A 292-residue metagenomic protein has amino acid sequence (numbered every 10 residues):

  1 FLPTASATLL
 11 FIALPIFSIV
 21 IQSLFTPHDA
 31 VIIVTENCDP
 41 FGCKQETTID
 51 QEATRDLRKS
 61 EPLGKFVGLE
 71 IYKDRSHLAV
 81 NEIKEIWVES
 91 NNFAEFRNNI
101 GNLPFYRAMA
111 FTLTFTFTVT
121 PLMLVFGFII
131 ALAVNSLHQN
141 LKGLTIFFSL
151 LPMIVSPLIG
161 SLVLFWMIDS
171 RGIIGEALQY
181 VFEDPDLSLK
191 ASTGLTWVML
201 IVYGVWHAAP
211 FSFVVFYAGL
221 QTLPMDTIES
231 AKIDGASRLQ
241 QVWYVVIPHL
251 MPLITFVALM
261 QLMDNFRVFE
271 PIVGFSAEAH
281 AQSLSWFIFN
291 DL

Functional and structural regions predicted by a protein language model:
F1-L292: A structural signal for multi-pass alpha-helical bundles of membrane permease subunits that mediate small-molecule
